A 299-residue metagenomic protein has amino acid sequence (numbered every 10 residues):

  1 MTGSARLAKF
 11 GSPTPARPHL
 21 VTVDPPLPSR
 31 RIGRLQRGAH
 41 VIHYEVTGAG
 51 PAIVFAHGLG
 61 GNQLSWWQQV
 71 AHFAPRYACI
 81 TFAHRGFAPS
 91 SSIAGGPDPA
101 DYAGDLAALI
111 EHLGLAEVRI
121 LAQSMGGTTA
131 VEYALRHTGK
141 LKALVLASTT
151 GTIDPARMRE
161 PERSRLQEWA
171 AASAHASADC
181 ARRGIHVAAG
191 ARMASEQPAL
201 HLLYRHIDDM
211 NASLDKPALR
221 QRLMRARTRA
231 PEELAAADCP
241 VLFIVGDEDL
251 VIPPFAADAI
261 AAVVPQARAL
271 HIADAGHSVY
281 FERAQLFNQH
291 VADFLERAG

Functional and structural regions predicted by a protein language model:
M1-I53, P75-Y77, L115, A292-G299: Alpha/beta-hydrolase fold catalytic core
H40-G95: Conserved HGGG/HGGXW glycine-rich cap/lid loop of the alpha/beta-hydrolase fold
A71, I80-M125, Q289: Active-site loop/oxyanion-hole signature of alpha/beta-hydrolase fold enzymes
V131, L135-R136, L141-A174: Flexible "cap/lid" loop of the alpha/beta hydrolase fold
P155-E160, H175-A235: Conserved alpha/beta-hydrolase catalytic His-Asp/Glu region
A237, F243-V245: Short beta-strand/loop motif that positions the catalytic acidic residue of the alpha/beta-hydrolase fold
E248-I252: Acidic catalytic loop of the alpha/beta-hydrolase fold
A267-G299: Catalytic active-site module of serine/aspartate enzymes centered on a nucleophile-bearing elbow/loop
